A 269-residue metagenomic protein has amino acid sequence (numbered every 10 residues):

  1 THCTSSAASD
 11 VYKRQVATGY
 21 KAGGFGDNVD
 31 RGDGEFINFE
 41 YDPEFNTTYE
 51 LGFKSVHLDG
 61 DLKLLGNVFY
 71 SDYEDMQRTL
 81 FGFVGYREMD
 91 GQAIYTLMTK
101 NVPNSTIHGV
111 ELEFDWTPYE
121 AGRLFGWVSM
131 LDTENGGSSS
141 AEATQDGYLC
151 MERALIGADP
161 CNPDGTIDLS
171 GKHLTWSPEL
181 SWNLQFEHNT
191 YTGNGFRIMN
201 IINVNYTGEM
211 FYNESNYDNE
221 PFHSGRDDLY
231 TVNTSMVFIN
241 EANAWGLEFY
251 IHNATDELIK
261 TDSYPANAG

Functional and structural regions predicted by a protein language model:
T1-A8, Y12: Single conserved hydrophobic/aromatic residue that forms the stacking wall/gate of nucleotide- or nucleobase-binding
H2, E35, F45-T47, G60 (+6 more regions): Exposed loop/turn and edge beta-strand positions of beta-sandwich/beta-sheet ligand-binding modules
S6, G23-E40, R78-K100, G136-S170 (+2 more regions): Solvent-exposed loop segments that connect transmembrane elements
S9, Y49-E50, K172-G269: Conserved C-terminal beta-signal and adjacent last beta-strands/turns of outer-membrane beta-barrel proteins
K13, D42-N101, T106-H108, D115-T117 (+3 more regions): Membrane-embedded beta-barrel scaffold of Gram-negative outer-membrane proteins
Q15-A17, L65-F69, W127-S129, I201-N205 (+1 more regions): Transmembrane beta-strands of outer-membrane beta-barrel proteins
Y20-E35, D59-D61, D72-R78, T106 (+5 more regions): Gram-negative outer-membrane beta-barrel proteins
Y70-D72, M98-E214: Gram-negative outer-membrane beta-barrel transporters
